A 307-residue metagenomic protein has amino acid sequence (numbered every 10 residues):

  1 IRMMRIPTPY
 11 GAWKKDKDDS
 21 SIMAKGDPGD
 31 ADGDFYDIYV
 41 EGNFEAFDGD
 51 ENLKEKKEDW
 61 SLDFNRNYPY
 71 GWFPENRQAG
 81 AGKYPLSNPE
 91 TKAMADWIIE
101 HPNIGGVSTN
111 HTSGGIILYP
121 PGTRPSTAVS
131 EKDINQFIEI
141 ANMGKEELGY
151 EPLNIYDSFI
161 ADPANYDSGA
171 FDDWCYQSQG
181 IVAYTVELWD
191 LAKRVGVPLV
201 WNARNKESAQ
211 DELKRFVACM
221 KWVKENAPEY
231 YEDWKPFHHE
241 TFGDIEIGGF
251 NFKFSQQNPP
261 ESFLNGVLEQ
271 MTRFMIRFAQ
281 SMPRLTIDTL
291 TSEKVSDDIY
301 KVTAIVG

Functional and structural regions predicted by a protein language model:
I1-V295, Y300-G307: Metallocarboxypeptidase
